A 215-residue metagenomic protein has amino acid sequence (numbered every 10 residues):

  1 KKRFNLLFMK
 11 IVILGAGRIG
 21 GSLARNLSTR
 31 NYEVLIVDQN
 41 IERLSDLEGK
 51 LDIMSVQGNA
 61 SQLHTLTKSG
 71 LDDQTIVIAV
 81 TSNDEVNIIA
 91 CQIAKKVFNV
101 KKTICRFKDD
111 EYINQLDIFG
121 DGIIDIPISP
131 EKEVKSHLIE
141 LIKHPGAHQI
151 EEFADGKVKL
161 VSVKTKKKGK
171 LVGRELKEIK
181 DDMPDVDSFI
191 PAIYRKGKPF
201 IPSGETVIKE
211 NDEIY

Functional and structural regions predicted by a protein language model:
R3-Y215: Cytosolic regulatory regions of ion transport systems
